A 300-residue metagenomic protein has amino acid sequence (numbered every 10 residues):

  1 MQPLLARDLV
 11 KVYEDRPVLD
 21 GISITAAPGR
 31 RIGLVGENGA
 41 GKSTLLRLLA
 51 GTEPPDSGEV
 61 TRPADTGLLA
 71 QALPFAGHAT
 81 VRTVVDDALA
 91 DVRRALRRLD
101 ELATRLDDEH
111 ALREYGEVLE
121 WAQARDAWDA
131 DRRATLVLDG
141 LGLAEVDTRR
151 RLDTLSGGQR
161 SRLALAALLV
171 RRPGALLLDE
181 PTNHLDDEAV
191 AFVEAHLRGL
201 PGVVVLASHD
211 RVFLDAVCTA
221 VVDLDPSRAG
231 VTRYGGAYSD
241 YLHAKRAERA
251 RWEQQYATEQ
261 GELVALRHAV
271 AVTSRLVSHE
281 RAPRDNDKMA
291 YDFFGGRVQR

Functional and structural regions predicted by a protein language model:
M1-Q254: ABC ATP-binding cassette signature C-motif
L106, L112-R133, A144, R251-R300: Flexible nucleotide-interacting loop at or near the entrance of a catalytic core
